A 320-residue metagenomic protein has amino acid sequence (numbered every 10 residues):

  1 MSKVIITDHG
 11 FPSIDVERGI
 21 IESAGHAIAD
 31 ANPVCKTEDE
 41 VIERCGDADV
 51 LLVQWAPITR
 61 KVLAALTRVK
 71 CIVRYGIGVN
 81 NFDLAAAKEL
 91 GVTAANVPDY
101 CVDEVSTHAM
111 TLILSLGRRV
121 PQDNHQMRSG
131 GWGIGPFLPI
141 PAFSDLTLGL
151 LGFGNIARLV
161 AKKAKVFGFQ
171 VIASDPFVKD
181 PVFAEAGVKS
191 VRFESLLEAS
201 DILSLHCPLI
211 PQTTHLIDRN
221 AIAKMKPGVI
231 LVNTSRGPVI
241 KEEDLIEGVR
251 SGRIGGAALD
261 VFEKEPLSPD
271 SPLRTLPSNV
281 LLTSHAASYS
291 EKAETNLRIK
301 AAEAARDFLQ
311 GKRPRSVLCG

Functional and structural regions predicted by a protein language model:
M1, V69, S144-T147, R219 (+1 more regions): Phosphate-coordination loops involved in phosphoryl transfer and adenosine-cofactor binding
M1-A48, G168, L309: N-terminal glycine-/charge-rich "phosphate-binding" loop or analogous flexible N-terminal tail
A31-N32, Y75-G76, V92-D103, D175 (+2 more regions): Short beta->alpha connector loops at strand-helix junctions that form conserved, small/polar/Pro-enriched
T59-L63, P176-P272: Rossmann-like adenosine-cofactor binding region
L90, A94, R219, G228-I230 (+1 more regions): Rossmann-like dinucleotide-binding domain for NAD(H)/NADP(H)
L90, P98-T147, L159-K162, V166: Phosphate-binding beta-alpha-beta segment of Rossmann-like dinucleotide-binding domains, i.e., the NAD(P)
F153-G154: Glycine-rich Rossmann-fold phosphate-binding loop(s) that bind the pyrophosphate of adenine dinucleotide cofactors
